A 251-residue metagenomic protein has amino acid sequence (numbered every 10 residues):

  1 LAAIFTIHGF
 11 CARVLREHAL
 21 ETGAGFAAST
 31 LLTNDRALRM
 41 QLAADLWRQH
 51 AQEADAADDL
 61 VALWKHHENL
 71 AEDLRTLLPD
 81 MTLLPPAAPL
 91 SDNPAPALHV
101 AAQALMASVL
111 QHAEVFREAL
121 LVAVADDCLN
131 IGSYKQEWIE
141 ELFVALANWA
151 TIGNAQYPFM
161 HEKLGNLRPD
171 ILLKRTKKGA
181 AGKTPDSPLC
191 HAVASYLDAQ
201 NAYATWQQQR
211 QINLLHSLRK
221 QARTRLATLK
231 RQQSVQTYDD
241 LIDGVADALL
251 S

Functional and structural regions predicted by a protein language model:
L1-A155, Q236: Conserved ATP-dependent motor core of P-loop NTPases, especially the RecA-like helicase ATPase domain
T22, A27, A87-A107, G182-S251: Accessory N-terminal region flanking or inserted into the helicase ATPase core in nucleic-acid motor proteins
N34-D45, H50-D55, P169-P185, L229 (+1 more regions): Short alpha-helical interface patches
A54-D73, S133-R223: Coupling/switch/interface segments within P-loop NTPase motor domains and analogous charged loops in nucleic-acid
